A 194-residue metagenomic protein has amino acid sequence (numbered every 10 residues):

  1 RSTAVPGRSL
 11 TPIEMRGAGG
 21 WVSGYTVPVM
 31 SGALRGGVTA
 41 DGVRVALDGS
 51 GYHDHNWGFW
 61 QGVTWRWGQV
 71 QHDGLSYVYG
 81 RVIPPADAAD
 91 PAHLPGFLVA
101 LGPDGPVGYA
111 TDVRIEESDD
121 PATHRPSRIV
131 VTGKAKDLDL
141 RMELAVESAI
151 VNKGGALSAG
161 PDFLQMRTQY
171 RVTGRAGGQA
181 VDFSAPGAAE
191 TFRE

Functional and structural regions predicted by a protein language model:
R1-E194: Structured soluble/peripheral alpha/beta segments that form catalytic or ligand/cofactor-binding pockets
